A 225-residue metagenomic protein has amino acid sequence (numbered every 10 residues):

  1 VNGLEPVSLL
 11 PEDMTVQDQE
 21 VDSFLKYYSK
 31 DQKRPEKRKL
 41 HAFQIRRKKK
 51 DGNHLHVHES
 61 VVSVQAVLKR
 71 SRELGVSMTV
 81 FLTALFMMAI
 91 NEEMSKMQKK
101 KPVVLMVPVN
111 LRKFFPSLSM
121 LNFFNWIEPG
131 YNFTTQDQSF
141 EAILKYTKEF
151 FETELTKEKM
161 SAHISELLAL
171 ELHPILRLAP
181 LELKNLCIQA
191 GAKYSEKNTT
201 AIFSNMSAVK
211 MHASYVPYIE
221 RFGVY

Functional and structural regions predicted by a protein language model:
N2-K69: Non-catalytic, low-complexity flexible loops and terminal extensions
G3-S23, R70-L85, G191-K210: Short, charge-rich amphipathic segments
L10-P11, T15-Q17, S23, E36 (+7 more regions): Serine/threonine-rich low-complexity intrinsically disordered regions
V21-L25, L40, M78, E128 (+2 more regions): Generic intrinsically disordered, low-complexity segments enriched for polar/acidic and small residues
Y27-D31, R46, A84, A89 (+2 more regions): Generic signature of intrinsically disordered, low-complexity segments enriched in small/polar residues
R34, R38, R46-R47, R70-R72 (+4 more regions): Arginine residue identity/basic-tract feature
F43-R112: Gly/Ser/Thr-rich phosphate-binding loops and adjoining beta-strand/alpha-helix segments that form adenosine-phosphate
E59, E92-Y225: Acyl-thioester-dependent acyl-group transfer interface
